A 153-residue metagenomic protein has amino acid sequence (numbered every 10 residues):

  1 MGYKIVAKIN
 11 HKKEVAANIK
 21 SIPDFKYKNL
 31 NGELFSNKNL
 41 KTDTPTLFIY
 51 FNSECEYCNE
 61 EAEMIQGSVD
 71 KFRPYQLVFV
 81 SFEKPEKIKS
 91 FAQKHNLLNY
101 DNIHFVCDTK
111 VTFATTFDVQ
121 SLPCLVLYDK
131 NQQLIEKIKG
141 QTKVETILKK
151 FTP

Functional and structural regions predicted by a protein language model:
M1-I5: Hydrophobic membrane-insertion alpha-helices, especially the h-region of bacterial N-terminal signal peptides
A7-K38: N-terminal "domain-start" segment that seeds a small globular fold
S21, T44, Q120-L122: Short, small/polar residue-rich loop motifs at catalytic or cofactor-binding pockets
S36-N59, I65: Short active-site neighborhood of thiol/selenol oxidoreductases, capturing the structured segment around
N59-L97, K110-T115: Structural microenvironment flanking redox-active thiols in thiol-disulfide oxidoreductases
K71, S121, L127-P153: Thiol-/selenol-based redox modules, centered on thioredoxin-like and closely related oxidoreductase domains
H95-V126: Short, internal strand/loop/helix patches that form the active-site neighborhood or redox-interaction surface
